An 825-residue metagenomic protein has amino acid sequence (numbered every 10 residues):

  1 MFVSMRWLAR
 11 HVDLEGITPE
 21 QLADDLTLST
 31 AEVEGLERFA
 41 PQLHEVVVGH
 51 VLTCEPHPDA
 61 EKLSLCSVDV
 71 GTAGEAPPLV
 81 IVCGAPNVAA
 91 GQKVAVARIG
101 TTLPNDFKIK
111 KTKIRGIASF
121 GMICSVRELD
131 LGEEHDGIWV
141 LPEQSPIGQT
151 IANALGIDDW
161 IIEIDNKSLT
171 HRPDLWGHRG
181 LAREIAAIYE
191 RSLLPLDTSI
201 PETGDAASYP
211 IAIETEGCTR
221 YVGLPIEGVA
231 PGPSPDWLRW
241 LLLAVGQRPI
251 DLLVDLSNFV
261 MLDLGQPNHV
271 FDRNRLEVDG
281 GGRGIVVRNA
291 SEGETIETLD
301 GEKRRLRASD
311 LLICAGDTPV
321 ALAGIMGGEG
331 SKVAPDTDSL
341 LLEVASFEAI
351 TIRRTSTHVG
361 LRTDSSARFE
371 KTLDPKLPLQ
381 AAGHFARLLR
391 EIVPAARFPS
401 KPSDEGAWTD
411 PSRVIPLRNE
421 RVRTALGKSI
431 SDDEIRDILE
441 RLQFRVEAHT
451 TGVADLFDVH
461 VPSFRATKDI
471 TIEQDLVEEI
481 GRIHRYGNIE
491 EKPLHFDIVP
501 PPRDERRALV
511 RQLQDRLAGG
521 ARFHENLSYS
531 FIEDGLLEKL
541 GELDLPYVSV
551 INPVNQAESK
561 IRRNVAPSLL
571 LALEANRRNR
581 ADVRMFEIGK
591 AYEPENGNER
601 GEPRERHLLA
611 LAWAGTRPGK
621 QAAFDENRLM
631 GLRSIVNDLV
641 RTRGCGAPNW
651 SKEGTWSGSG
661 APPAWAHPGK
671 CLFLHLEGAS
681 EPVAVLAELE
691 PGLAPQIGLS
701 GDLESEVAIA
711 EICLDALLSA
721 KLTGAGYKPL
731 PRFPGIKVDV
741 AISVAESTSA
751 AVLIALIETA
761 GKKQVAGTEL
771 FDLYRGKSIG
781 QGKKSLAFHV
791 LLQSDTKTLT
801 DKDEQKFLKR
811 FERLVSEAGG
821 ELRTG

Functional and structural regions predicted by a protein language model:
M1-S199, L341, G360, D364 (+4 more regions): Phosphate-backbone binding interfaces of nucleic-acid-interacting proteins
V3-L8, D159-S168, T219-E227, D364-T372 (+8 more regions): Short, hydrophobic beta-strand segments
M5, H11, D24, S64 (+2 more regions): Glycine/proline-enriched, intrinsically flexible loops and inter-domain linkers
V48-V80, W240, D251, S257-G330: Conserved mixed alpha/beta core segments that line enzyme active sites in large multi-domain catalysts
I109-T112, I285-M326, G330-V333, F496-E605 (+4 more regions): Class II aminoacyl-tRNA synthetase-like tRNA-binding/catalytic domains
R115-D130, E134-V140, G156-W160, R283 (+3 more regions): Mobile "lid/hinge" segments at catalytic clefts and subdomain interfaces of large enzymes
I415-F586, L791-Q793, T798, K802-G825: Extended, well-folded interaction surfaces typified by the phenylalanyl-tRNA synthetase beta subunit core
R441-G452, D458, E595, R604-E605 (+1 more regions): A carboxyl-terminal module marker
